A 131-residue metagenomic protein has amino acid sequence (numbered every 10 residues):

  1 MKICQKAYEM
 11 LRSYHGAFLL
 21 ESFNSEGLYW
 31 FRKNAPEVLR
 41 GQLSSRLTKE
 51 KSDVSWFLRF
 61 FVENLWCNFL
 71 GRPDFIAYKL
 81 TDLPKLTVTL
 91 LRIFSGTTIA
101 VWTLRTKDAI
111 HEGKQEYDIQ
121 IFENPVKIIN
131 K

Functional and structural regions predicted by a protein language model:
M1-K131: Short loop-to-alpha-helix "cap/lid" segments that border enzyme active sites across diverse enzyme classes
